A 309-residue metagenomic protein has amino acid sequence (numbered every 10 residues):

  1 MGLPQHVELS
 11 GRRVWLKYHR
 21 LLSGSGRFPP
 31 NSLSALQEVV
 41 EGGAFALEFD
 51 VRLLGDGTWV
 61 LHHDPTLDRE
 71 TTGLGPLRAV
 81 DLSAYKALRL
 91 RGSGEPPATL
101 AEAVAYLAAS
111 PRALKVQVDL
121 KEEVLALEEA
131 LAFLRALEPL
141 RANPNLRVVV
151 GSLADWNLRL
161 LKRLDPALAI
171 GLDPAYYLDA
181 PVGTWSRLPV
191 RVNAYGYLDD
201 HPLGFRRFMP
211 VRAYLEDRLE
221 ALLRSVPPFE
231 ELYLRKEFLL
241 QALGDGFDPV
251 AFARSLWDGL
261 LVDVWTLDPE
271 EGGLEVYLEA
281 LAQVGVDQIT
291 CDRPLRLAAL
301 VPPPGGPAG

Functional and structural regions predicted by a protein language model:
M1-G309: Phosphate-group recognition and catalysis centered on beta-loop-alpha active-site segments
